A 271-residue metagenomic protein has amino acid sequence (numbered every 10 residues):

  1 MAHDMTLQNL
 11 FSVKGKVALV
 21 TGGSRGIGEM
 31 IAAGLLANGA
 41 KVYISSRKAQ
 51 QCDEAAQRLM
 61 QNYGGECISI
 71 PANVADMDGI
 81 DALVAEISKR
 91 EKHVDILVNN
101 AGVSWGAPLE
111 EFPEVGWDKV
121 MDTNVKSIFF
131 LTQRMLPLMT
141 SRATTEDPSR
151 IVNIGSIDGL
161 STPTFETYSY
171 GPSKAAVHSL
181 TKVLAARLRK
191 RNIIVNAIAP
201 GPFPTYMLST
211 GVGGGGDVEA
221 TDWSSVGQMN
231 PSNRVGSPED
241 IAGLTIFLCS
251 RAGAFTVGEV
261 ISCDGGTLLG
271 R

Functional and structural regions predicted by a protein language model:
A2-N9, I246, R251, V257-R271: Short C-terminal tail/terminal secondary-structure segment of NAD(P)H-dependent dehydrogenase/reductase domains
V17, S24-R25: Conserved glycine-rich cofactor-binding loop
P108-L109, P113-M121, V226: Substrate-binding pocket helix/loop in short-chain dehydrogenase/reductase
T132, S173, T181: Active-site helix of classical SDR
P137, A186-R187, A254: Alpha-helical segment proximal to the catalytic Tyr-Lys
S156: Residue(s) in the substrate-gating loop at a strand-loop-helix junction that position the organic substrate next
R189, I194, T256-G258: Short, small/polar-rich loop/turn modules that mediate ligand/substrate recognition or access, typified
